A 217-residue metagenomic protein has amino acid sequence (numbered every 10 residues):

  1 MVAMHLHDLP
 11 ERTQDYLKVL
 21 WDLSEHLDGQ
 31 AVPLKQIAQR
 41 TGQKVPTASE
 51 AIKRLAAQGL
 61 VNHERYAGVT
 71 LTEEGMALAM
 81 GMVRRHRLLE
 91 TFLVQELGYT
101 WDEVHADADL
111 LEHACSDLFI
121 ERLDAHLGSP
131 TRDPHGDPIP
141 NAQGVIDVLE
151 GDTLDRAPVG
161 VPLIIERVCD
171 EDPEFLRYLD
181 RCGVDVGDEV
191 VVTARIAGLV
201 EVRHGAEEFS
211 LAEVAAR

Functional and structural regions predicted by a protein language model:
M1-L6: Short, Lys/Arg-enriched N-terminal segment that forms or immediately precedes the first helix of a structured domain
H7-Q43: N-terminal helix-turn-helix DNA-binding core of bacterial DNA-binding proteins
S49-K53: Short, hydrophobic-biased segments on the C-terminal half of alpha helices that form "recognition helices"
A56-E64: A short, conserved structural fragment
A67-H86: Basic, amphipathic "hinge/linker" alpha-helix immediately C-terminal to the N-terminal HTH DNA-binding motif
E112-A216: Mid-protein regulatory/catalytic core that forms ligand/cofactor-binding pockets and protein-protein interaction
